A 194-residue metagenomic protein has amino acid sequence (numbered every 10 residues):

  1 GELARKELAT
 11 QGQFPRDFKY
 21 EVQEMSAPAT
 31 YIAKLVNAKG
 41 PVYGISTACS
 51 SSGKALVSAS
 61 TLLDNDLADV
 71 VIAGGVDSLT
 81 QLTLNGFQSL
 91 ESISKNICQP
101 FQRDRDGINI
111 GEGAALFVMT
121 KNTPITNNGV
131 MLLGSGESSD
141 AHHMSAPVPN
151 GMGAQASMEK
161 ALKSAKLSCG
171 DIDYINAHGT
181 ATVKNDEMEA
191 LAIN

Functional and structural regions predicted by a protein language model:
G1-L8, D17-S58, T83-N109, A190-N194: Conserved catalytic cysteine-centered active-site region of acyl-thioester-dependent Claisen-condensing enzymes
I32, S52, A59, F87 (+5 more regions): Conserved small-residue
Y43-S46, V71-V76, G129-S135, G170-A177: Beta-strand segments within the central parallel beta-sheet cores of soluble alpha/beta enzyme folds
T47-S51, G75-T80, G136-D140, G179-A181: Acidic, glycine-rich active-site loops and adjacent beta-strand->loop/helix elements that engage anionic groups
I97-A165, Y174: Condensing-enzyme catalytic core mediating Claisen C-C bond formation in acyl metabolism
M144-G151, T180-N194: Short glycine/threonine-rich loop-to-helix capping motif typified by GTGT followed within a few residues by an Asp-Pro
